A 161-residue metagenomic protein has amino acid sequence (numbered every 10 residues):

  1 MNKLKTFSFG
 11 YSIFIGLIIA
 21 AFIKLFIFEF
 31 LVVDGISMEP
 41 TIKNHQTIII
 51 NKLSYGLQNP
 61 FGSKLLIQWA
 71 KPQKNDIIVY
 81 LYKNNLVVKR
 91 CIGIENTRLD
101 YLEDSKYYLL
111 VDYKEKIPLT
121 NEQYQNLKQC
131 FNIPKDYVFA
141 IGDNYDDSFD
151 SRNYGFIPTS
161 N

Functional and structural regions predicted by a protein language model:
M1-L4: N-terminal Lys/Arg-rich, disordered targeting/topogenic segments
F7-I13, A20-C130: Feature for secretory/organellar precursors and membrane-associated catalytic proteins
S54, R152-I157: Extracytoplasmic/periplasmic terminal helices and flexible tails
F61, S151-R152: Short, well-ordered secondary-structure micro-motifs
F131-Y137: Active-site metal-binding motif and surrounding structural segment of the metallo-beta-lactamase
G142: Phosphate/adenylate-binding glycine loop and adjacent helical scaffold
D147-S148: Active-site environment of divalent metal-dependent phosphoester hydrolases
S160-N161: Low-complexity, S/T/G/P-rich flexible repeat/linker segments used as non-globular hinges and stalks within
